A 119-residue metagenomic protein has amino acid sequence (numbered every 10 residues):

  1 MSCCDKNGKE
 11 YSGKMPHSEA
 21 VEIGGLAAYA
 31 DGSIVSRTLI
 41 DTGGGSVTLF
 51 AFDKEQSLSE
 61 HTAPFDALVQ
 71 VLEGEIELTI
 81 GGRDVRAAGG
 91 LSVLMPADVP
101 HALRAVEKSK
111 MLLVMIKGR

Functional and structural regions predicted by a protein language model:
M1-G44, T79: A short, N-terminal "cap"/entry segment at the start of jelly-roll beta-barrel domains of the cupin/DSBH fold
G32-S33, G43-A63: Conserved short histidine dyad/triad with adjacent acidic residue
S46, E75-E77, D84, P100 (+1 more regions): Structural motif
F65-G81: Glycine- and acidic-residue-biased ligand/ion/polar-headgroup-sensing regions
L72-E73, A88-G89, E107: A cytosolic small-molecule/anion-sensing beta-strand core signal
G82-A97: Short acidic-glycine-tyrosine-enriched beta hairpin
A97-R119: Ligand-binding loop in jelly-roll beta-barrel domains
